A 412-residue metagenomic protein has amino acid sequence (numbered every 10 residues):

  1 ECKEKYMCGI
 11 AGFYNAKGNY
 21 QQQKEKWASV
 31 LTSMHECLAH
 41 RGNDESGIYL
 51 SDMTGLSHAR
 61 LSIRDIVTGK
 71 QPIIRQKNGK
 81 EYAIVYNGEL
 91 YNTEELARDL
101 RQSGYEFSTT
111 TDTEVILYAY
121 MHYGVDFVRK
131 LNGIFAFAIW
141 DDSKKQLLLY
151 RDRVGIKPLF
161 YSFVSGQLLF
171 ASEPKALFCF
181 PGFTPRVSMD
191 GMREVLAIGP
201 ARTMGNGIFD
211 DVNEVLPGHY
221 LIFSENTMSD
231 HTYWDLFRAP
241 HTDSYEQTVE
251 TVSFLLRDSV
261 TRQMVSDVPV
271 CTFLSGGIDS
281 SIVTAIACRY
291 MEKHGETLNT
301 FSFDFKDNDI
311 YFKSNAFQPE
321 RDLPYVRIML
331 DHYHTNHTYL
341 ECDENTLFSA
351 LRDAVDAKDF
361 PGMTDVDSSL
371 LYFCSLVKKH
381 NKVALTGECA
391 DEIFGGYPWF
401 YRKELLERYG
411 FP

Functional and structural regions predicted by a protein language model:
K5-A357, L370: Cysteine-centered catalytic environments shared across enzyme families
Y91, P361, H380: Residue-level signal for short amphipathic helical patches enriched in basic/charged and nearby hydrophobic residues
R153, L347-A350, T364, L371-P412: Active-site adenylate/phosphate-handling loop in enzymes that bind or generate adenylated species
G199, D359-P361, P412: Short loop/turn hinge sites at secondary-structure boundaries
T335, F360, K382: Short glycine/serine/threonine/alanine-rich loop segments
